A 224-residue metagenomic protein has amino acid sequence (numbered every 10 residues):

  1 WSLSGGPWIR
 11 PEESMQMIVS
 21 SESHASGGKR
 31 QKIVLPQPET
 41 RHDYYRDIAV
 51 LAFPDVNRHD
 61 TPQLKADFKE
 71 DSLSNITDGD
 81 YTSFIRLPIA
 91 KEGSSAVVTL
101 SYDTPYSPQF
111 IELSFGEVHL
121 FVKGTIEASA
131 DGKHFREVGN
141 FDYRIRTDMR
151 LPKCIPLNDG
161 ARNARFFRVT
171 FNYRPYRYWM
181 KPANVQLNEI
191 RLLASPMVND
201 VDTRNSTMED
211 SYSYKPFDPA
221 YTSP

Functional and structural regions predicted by a protein language model:
W1-G27: Mature catalytic domains of secreted/periplasmic carbohydrate-active enzymes
W1-S2, T77-D80, A128: Intrinsically disordered, low-complexity regions enriched in Ser/Pro/Gly/Gln/His and often acidic
W1-S2, V50, Y102, L157-R162 (+1 more regions): Generic low-polarity alpha-helical segments
W8-I9, Q31, T82, A96 (+4 more regions): Polar low-complexity intrinsically disordered regions enriched in Ser/Thr and small residues
M17-Y106, G116-L120, T147, L193-S223: Disordered, acidic Ser/Thr/Pro-rich linker "stalks" and the adjacent N-terminal cap of the next globular domain
Q109-L113: Catalytic cores of nucleotide-enabled group-transfer and carboxylate-activating enzymes in metabolic and assembly-line
E117-S195: Trp- and acidic/polar-enriched beta-sheet ligand-binding modules for extracellular glycan and matrix recognition
